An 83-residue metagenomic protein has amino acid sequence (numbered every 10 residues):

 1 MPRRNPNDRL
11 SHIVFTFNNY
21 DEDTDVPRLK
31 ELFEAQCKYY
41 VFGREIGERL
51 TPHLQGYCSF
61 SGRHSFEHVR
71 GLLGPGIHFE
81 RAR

Functional and structural regions predicted by a protein language model:
M1-P2, F42: Intrinsically disordered, low-complexity sequence elements enriched in Ser/Thr/Gly/Pro
P2-R28: Short glycine-/aliphatic-rich beta-strand segments at the starts of folded cytosolic domains
D8-L10, A35, R49-T51: Short, surface-exposed loop/turn motifs at beta-strand boundaries within globular domains
V14-F15, Y39-R70, H78-E80: Histidine-centered divalent-metal-coordination microenvironment in nucleic-acid enzymes
D21-E48: Double-stranded DNA-binding cores of transcription factors and transposases
R28-F33, E67-P75: Short amphipathic alpha-helices in soluble, non-transmembrane regions that often serve as interface/regulatory elements
